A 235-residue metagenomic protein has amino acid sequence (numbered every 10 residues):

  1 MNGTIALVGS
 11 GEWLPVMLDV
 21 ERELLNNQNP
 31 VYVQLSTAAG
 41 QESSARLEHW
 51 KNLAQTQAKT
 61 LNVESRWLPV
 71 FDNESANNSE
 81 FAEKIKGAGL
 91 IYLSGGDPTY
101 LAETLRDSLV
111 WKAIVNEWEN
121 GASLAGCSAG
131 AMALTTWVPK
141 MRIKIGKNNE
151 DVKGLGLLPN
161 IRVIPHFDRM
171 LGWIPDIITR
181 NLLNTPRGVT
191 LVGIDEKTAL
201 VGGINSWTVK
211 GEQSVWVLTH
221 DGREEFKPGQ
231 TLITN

Functional and structural regions predicted by a protein language model:
M1-Q28, A38-N52, T56-A58, K140-N235: C-terminal and late-domain segments of enzyme folds
L7, W67-L68, Y92-L93, L124-C127 (+1 more regions): General beta-strand structural signal in soluble alpha/beta enzymes
S10-W13, W67-D72, L101-T104, R169-M170: Short, flexible loop segments at the rims of nucleotide/cofactor-binding pockets, characterized by
A39-Y100: Portal/gating segments that form or line small-molecule/metal binding sites
G40-Q41, P98-T99, A131-L134, A199-V201: Short, active-site-adjacent cap segments at secondary-structure transitions
S94, Y100-T104, V110-G172: Class I SAM-dependent methyltransferase SAM-binding "motif I" and its flanking Rossmann-like core
